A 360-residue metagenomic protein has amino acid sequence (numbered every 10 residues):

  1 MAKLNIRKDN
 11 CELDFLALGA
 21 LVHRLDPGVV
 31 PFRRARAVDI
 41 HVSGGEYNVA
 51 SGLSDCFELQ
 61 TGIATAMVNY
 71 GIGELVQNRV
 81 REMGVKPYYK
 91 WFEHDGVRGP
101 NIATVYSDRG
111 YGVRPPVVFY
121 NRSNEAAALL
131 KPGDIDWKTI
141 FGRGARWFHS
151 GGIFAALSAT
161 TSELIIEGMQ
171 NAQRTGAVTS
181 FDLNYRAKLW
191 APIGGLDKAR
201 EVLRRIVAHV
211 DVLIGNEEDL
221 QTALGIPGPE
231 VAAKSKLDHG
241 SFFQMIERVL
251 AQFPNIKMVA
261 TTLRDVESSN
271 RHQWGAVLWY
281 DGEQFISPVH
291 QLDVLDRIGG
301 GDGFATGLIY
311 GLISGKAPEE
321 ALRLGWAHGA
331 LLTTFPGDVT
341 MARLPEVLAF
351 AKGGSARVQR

Functional and structural regions predicted by a protein language model:
M1-R33: Positively charged, low-complexity intrinsically disordered leader regions
A37-Y47, T65-V68, W91-G99, D296-G300 (+1 more regions): Active-site nucleophile and cofactor-binding loops and adjacent substrate-binding regions of central metabolic enzymes
H41, N48-Q60, E82, G311-S314: Alpha-helix C-terminal capping segments
Q60-G152, V347-R360: Conserved N-terminal subdomain of the carbohydrate kinase-like
I63, T179-F181, L213: Hydrophobic faces of well-ordered beta-strands that scaffold small-molecule active sites in alpha/beta enzyme cores
D134, S162-E167, G194-V202: Charged helix-capping and loop-helix junction motifs
T175, K188-G282: Conserved phosphate/ATP/ADP-binding segment of small-molecule kinases
S269, F285-G354, V358-R360: Conserved post-catalytic alpha-helical subdomain immediately downstream of the catalytic base and nucleotide-binding
